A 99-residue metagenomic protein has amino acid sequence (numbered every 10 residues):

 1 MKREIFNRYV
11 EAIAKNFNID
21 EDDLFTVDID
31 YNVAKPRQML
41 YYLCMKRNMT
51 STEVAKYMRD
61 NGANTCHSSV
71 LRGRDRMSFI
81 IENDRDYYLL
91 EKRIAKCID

Functional and structural regions predicted by a protein language model:
M1-R3, D28-I29: A short, highly charged nucleic-acid-interacting micro-segment common to nuclease and nuclease-linked defense proteins
K2, V33-A34, G62: Residue-level marker of regulatory loop/turn positions in helix-turn-helix DNA-binding domains and in histidine
K2-D20, R47-M58: Short, charged amphipathic recognition helices of the HTH superfamily and cognate SANT/SANTA-like modules
E11-R37: Short, Lys/Arg-enriched anionic-surface-contact patches
V33-M49: Short, amphipathic alpha-helical "recognition" segments used to contact nucleic acids or chromatin
M45, V70, R74-M77, I81: DNA major-groove recognition helix of helix-turn-helix
T50-T52, K56-R72: Short, basic interhelical loop/turn and adjoining N-cap of the next helix at nucleic-acid- or acidic-partner-contacting
F79-D99: Short Lys/Arg-enriched helix C-cap and helix-to-coil transition segments that create basic nucleic-acid-contact patches
